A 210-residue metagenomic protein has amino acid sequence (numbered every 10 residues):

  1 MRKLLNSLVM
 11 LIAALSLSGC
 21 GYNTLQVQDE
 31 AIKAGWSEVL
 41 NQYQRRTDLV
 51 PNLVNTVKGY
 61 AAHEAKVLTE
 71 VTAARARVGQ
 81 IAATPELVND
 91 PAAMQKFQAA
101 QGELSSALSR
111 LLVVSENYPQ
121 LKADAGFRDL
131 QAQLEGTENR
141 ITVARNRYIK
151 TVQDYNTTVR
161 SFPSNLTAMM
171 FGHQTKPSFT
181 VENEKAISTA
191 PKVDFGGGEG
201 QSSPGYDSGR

Functional and structural regions predicted by a protein language model:
R2-R210: A helix-centric hydrophobic-segment signal that preferentially recognizes long, alpha-helical stretches used
